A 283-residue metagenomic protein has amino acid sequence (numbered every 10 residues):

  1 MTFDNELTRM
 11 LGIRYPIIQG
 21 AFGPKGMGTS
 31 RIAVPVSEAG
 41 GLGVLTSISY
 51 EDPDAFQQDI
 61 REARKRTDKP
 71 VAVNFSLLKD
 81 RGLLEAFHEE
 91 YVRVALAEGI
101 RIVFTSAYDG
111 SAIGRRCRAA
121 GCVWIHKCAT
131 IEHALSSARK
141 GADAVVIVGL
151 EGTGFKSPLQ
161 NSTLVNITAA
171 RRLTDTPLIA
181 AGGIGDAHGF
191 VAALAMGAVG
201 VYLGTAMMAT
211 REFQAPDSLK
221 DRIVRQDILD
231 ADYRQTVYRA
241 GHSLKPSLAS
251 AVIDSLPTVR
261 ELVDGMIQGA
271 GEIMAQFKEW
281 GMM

Functional and structural regions predicted by a protein language model:
M1-L173: Active-site entrance/lid segments in N-terminal catalytic domains of soluble metabolic enzymes
L77, E151, G183-I184, A206: Acidic, glycine-rich active-site loops and adjacent beta-strand->loop/helix elements that engage anionic groups
K127, G182-G183: Conserved acidic functional residues
K156-I179, G185-M283: Conserved active-site-proximal phosphate/metal-binding subdomains
